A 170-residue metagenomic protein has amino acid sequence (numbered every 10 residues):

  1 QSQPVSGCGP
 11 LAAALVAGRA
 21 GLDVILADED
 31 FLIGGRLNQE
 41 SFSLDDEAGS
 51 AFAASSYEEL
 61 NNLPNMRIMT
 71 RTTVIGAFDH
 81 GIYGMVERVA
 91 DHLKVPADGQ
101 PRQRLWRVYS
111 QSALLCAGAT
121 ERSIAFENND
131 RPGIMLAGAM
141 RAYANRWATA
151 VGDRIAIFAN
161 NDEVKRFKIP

Functional and structural regions predicted by a protein language model:
Q1-P170: Residues forming the flavin
